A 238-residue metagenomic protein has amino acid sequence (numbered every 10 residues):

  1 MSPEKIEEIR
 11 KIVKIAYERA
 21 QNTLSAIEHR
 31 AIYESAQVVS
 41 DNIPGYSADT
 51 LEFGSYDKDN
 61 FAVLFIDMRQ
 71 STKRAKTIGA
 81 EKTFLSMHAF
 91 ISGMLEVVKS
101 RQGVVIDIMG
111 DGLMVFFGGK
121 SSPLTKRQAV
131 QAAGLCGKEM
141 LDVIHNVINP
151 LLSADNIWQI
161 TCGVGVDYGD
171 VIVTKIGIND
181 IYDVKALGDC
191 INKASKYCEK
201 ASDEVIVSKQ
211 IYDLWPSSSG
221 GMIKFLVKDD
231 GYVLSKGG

Functional and structural regions predicted by a protein language model:
M1-Y46, S202-G238: Intrinsically disordered, glycine/charged-rich C-terminal tails and inter-domain linkers that flank nucleotidyl cyclase
I12-E18, E34-A36, Y56-V63, I157-I160: Short acidic/polar alpha-helix capping motifs at helix-coil junctions
K14-L24, S40, M68-K73, K120-T125 (+2 more regions): Short low-complexity stretches enriched in small and charged residues
Y17-I43, S71-I91, Q131-H145: Charged, low-complexity, helix/coiled-coil-prone segments
V38-D41, D59-V63, V104-M109, I160-G165 (+1 more regions): Short, functional N-terminal and low-complexity linear motifs
I43-A48, V147-N149: Short gly/ser/thr-rich secondary-structure transition/capping motifs
T50-A132: Catalytic NTP-binding/metal-coordinating core of nucleotidyl cyclase/transferase enzymes
K120-G237: Catalytic beta-strand-to-alpha-helix segment of the class III nucleotidyl cyclase homology domain
